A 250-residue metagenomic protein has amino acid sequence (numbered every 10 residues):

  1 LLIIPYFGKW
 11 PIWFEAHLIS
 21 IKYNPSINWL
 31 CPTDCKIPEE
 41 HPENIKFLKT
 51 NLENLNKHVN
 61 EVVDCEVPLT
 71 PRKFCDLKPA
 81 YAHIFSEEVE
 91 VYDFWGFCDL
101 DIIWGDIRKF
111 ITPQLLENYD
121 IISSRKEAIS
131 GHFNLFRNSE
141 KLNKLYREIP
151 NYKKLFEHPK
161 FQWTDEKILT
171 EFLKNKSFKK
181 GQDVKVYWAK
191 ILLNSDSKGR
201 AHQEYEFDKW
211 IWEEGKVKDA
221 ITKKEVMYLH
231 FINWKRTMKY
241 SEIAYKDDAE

Functional and structural regions predicted by a protein language model:
L1-A16: N-proximal low-complexity "stem/linker" segments adjacent to membrane-targeting elements
I4-Y6, C31-T33, C98: Short beta-strand/turn micro-motifs composed of small residues that flank or help shape donor/cofactor-binding pockets
L18-N28: Short, acidic, metal-binding catalytic loop of nucleotide-sugar glycosyltransferases
D34-E90: Active-site-proximal specificity loops/subdomain of glycosyltransferases
D76-I121: GT-A fold catalytic core of metal-dependent nucleotide-sugar glycosyltransferases, centered on the diacidic
E117-F133: A short, conserved acidic/glycine-rich loop-to-beta-strand motif that forms the donor nucleotide-sugar/metal
H132-E140: Short glycine- and hydrophobic/aromatic-rich loop-to-beta-strand nucleating segment in the catalytic cores
L142-E250: Catalytic core and acceptor-binding pocket of nucleotide-sugar-dependent glycosyltransferases
